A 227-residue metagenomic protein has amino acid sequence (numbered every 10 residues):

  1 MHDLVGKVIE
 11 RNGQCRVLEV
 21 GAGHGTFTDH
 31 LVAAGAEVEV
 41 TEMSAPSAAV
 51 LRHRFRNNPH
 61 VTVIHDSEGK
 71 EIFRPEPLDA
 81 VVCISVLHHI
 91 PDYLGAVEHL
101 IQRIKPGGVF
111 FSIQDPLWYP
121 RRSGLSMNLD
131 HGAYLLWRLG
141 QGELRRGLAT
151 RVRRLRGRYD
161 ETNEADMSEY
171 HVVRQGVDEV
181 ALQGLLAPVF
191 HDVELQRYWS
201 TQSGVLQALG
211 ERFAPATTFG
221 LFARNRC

Functional and structural regions predicted by a protein language model:
M1-Q14: Conserved alpha-helix/loop element of class I SAM-dependent methyltransferases that forms part of the SAM/SAH-binding
G13-G23: Conserved class I S-adenosyl-L-methionine
H24-K70: Class I SAM-dependent methyltransferase SAM/SAH-binding core
V82: A conserved beta-strand element that flanks and buttresses the S-adenosyl-L-methionine
L94-P106: A short glycine-rich, Lys/Arg-flanked "PGG" loop and its adjoining helix->strand segment in the class I
V109-R151: Conserved class I S-adenosyl-L-methionine
V173-F190, L195: Short alpha-helix
V189-H191, L206-C227: Core SAM-dependent methyltransferase catalytic element
